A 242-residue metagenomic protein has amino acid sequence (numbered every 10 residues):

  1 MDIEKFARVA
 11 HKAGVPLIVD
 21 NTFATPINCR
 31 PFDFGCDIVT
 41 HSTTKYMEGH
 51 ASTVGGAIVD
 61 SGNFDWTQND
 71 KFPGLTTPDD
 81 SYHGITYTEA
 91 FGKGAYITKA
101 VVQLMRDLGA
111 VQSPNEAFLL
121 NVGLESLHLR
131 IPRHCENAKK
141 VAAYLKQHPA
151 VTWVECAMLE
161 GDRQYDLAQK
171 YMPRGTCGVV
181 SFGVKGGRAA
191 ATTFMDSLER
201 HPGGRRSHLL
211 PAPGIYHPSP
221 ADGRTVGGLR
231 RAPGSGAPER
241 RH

Functional and structural regions predicted by a protein language model:
M1-Q147, E155: Conserved PLP-enzyme active-site core in the AAT-like
T22-A24, L159, R241: Active-site beta-loop-alpha junctions enriched in small/polar residues
G55, G62, L129, L210-P211 (+2 more regions): Residues at secondary-structure transition points
V59, S181-G183, E239-R241: Short hydrophobic/aromatic beta-strand micro-patches that form the beta-sheet surface supporting nucleotide- or nucleic
I131, K146, A150-G236: Conserved C-terminal alpha-helix-loop-beta "cap" of PLP-dependent enzymes that closes/shapes the active-site mouth
